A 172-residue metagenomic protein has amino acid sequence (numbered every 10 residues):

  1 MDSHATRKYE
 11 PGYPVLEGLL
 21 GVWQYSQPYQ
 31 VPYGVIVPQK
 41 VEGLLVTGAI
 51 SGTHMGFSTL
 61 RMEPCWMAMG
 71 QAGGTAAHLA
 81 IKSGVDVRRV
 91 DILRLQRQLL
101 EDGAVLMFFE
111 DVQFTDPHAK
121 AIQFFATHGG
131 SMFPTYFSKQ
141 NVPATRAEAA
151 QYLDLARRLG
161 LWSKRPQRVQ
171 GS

Functional and structural regions predicted by a protein language model:
M1-L100: Flavin (FAD/FMN)-binding glycine-rich loop and adjacent Rossmann-like elements that form
G52, S131-M132: Active-site/binding-pocket entry motifs
T59-L60, S83-V85, F108-V112, T135-K139: Second-shell loop/turn segments in exported
M62-C65, V87, Q113-P117, N141-T145: Extracytoplasmic/periplasmic, Sec-exported soluble proteins
Q71-A72, E101, T127, Q151: Generic detector of well-ordered secondary structure
A77-G84, G103, G129, A156-G160: A generic secondary-structure signal for well-formed alpha-helical elements
V90-A119: Long, well-structured alpha-helical subdomains associated with metal-dependent extracellular/ecto-lumenal hydrolases
F108, P117-G129, T135-S172: Short, solvent-exposed alpha-helical surface patches in non-cytosolic proteins
